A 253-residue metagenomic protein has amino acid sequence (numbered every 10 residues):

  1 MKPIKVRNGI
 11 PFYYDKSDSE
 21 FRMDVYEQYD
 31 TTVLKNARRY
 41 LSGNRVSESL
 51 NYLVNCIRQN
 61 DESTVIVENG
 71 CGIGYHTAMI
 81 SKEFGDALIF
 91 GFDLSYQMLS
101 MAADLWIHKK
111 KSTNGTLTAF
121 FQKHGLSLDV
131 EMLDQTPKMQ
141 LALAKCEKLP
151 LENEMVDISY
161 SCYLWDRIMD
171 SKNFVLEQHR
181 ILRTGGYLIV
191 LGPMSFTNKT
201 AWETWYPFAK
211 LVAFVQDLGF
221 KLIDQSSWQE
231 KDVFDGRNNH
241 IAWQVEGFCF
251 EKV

Functional and structural regions predicted by a protein language model:
M1-D24: N-terminal auxiliary segments of SAM/dcSAM-dependent transferases
S42-E62, Y75, M79: Conserved alpha-helix/loop element of class I SAM-dependent methyltransferases that forms part of the SAM/SAH-binding
S63-G72, F90: Conserved class I S-adenosyl-L-methionine
S95: Conserved SAM/SAH-binding beta-strand->alpha-helix loop
I107-A144: S-adenosyl-L-methionine
A144-S159: A short acidic, Gly/Pro-enriched loop at the edge of an enzyme's catalytic core that lines a small-molecule cofactor
K172-T184: A short glycine-rich, Lys/Arg-flanked "PGG" loop and its adjoining helix->strand segment in the class I
G185-P193: Conserved beta-strand signature within the Rossmann-like core of class I S-adenosyl-L-methionine
